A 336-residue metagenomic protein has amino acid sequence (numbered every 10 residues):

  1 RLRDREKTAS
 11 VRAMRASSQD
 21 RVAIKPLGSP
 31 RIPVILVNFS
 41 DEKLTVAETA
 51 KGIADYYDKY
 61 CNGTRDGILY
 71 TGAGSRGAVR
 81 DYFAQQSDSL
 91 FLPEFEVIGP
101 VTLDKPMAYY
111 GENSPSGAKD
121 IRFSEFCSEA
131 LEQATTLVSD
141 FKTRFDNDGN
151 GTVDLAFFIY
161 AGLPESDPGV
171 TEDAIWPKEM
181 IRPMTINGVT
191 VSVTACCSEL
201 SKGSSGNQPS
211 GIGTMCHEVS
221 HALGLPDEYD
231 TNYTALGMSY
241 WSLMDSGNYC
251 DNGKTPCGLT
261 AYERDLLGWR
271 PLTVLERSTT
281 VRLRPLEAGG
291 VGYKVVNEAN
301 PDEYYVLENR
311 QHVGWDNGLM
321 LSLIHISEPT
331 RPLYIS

Functional and structural regions predicted by a protein language model:
R1-N62: N-terminal module-boundary/linker segments of secreted carbohydrate-active enzymes
A13-P26, G72-V189: Active-site-proximal segments of metallohydrolase catalytic domains
V37-K43, G111-S116, L163, S205 (+1 more regions): Cell-envelope and extracellular/periplasmic
F39, T135-S139, S220-E228: Sec-exported extracytoplasmic/periplasmic mature domains
K43, A47-S89: Active-site-surrounding "flap" and adjacent substrate/cofactor-binding loops of secreted or lumenal enzymes, prototyped
G52-D55, R122-E129, Q133, T214 (+2 more regions): Extracytoplasmic/secreted proteins, especially bacterial periplasmic and envelope-associated proteins
L155-M320: Extracellular hydrolytic enzyme modules, especially secreted metalloproteases of the metzincin/thermolysin-like class
I324-S336: Single conserved hydrophobic/aromatic residue that forms the stacking wall/gate of nucleotide- or nucleobase-binding
